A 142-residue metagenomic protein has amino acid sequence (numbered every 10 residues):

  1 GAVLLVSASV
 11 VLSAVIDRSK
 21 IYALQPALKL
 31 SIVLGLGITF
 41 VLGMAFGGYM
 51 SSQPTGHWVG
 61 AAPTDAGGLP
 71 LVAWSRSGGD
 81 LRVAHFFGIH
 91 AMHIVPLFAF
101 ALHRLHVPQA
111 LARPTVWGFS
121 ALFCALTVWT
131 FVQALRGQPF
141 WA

Functional and structural regions predicted by a protein language model:
G1-A14, I89-F100: Hydrophobic cores of alpha-helical transmembrane segments in multi-pass inner/ER membrane proteins, independent
G1-L12, S31-S52, A125: Alpha-helical transmembrane segments of multi-pass integral membrane proteins
L12-L30, P54-G60: Cytoplasmic juxtamembrane interface segments
K20-L42, A112-F119: Interfacial segments of alpha-helical transmembrane regions
V41, W117-L135: Final/C-terminal transmembrane alpha-helix of multipass membrane proteins
M50-A91: Membrane-interfacial catalytic/cofactor-binding modules of polytopic membrane enzymes
H57-W58, T130-A142: Interfacial helix-loop-helix junctions of multi-pass membrane proteins
